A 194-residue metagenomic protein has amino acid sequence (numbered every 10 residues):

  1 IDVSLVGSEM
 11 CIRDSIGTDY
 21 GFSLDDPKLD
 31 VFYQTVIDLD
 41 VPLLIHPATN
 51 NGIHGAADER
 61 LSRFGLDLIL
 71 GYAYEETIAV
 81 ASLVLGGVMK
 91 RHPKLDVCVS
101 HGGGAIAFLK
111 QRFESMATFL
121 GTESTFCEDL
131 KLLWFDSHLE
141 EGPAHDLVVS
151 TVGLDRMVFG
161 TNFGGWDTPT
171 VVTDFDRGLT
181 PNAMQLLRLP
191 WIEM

Functional and structural regions predicted by a protein language model:
I1-I12: Single conserved hydrophobic/aromatic residue that forms the stacking wall/gate of nucleotide- or nucleobase-binding
D2, K90, L179: Crotonase-fold acyl-CoA enzyme core
R13-V158: Catalytic pocket-lining loop regions of alpha/beta-barrel enzymes, especially the amidohydrolase/enolase/GH5 lineages
L95, F135, P143-V158, G164-M194: Mid-to-C-terminal alpha-helical segments outside catalytic/metal-binding sites
